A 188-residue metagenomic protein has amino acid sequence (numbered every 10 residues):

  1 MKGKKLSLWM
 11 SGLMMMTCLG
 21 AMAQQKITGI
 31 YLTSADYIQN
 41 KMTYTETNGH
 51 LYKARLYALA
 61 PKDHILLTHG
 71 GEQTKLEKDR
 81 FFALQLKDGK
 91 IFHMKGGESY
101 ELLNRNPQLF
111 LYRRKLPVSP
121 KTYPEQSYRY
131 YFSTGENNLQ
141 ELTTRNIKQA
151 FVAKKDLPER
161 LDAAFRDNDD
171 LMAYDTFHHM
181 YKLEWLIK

Functional and structural regions predicted by a protein language model:
M1-T28: Bacterial Sec-dependent N-terminal signal peptides
Q25-A164: Aromatic-patch recognition
A150-K188: C-terminal partner/receptor-binding element of secreted or periplasmic proteins
